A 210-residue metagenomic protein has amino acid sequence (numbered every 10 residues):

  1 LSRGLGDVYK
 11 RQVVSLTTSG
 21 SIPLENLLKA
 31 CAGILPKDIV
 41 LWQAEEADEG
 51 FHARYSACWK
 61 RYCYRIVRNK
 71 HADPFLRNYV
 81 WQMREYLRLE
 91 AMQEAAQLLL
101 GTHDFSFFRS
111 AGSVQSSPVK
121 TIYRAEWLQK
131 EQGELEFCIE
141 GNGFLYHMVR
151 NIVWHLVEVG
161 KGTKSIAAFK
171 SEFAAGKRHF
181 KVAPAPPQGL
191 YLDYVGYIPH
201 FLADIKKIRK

Functional and structural regions predicted by a protein language model:
L1-Y9: Single conserved hydrophobic/aromatic residue that forms the stacking wall/gate of nucleotide- or nucleobase-binding
G4, Y64, A96, V149 (+1 more regions): A residue-level signal for conserved active-site and pocket-lining positions in enzyme catalytic cores
D7, S106-K210: RNA substrate-recognition surfaces in RNA-acting enzymes
K10-L16: Charged, often glycine-rich, active-site loop that binds/positions anionic groups
I22-L27: Short, conserved charged micro-motifs
L28-L35: Two-metal-ion acidic nuclease core segments, chiefly of the RNase H-like superfamily
I39-E140, P187: Non-catalytic RNA-recognition surface used by pseudouridine synthases
